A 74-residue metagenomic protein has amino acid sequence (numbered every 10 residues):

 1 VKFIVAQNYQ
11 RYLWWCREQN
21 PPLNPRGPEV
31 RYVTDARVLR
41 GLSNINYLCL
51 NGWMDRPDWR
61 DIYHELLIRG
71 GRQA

Functional and structural regions predicted by a protein language model:
V1-A74: Short, flexible loop motifs at catalytic/binding sites
